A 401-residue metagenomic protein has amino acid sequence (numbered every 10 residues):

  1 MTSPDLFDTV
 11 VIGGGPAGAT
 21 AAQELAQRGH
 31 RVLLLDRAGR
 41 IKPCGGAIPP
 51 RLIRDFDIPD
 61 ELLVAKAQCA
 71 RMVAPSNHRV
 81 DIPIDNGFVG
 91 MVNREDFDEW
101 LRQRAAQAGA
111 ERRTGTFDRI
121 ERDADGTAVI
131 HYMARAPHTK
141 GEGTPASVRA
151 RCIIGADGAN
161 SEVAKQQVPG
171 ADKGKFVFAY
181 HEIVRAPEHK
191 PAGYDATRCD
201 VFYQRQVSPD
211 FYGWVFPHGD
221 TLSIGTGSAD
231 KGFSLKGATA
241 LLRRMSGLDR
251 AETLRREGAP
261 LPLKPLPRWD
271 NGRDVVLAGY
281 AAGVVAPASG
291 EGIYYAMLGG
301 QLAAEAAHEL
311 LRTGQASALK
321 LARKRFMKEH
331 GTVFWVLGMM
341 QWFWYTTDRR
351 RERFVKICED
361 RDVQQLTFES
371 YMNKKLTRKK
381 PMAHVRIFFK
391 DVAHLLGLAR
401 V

Functional and structural regions predicted by a protein language model:
T2-G15: Beta1/beta-strand and adjacent pyrophosphate-binding region of the FAD-binding site in flavoprotein oxidoreductases
V10, Q23-C44: Glycine-rich FAD pyrophosphate-binding loop
G13, A156-D157, A278: Short, well-ordered coil/turn residues at beta-beta hairpins and beta-strand->alpha-helix junctions within
G18: N-terminal Rossmann-fold NAD(P) dinucleotide-binding loop
R51-R102, T114-G115: A conserved beta-strand/loop capping segment in the N-terminal third of enzymes that catalyze redox or closely related
R104-R250: Predominantly flavin-linked oxidoreductase catalytic cores and closely associated redox partners
R119, D230-R312: FAD/FMN-dependent oxidoreductases across multiple families
H308-V401: C-terminal helical "tail/cap" subdomain of flavin- and related membrane-associated enzymes
